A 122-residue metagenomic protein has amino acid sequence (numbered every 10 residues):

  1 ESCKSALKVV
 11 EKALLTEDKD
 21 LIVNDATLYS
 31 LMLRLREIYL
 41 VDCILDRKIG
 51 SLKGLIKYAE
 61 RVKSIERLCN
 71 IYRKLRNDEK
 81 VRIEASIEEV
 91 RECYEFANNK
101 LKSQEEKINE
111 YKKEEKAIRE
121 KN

Functional and structural regions predicted by a protein language model:
S2-N122: Conserved nucleotidyltransferase catalytic core and NTase-mimicking acidic/glycine-rich helix/loop elements in nucleic
